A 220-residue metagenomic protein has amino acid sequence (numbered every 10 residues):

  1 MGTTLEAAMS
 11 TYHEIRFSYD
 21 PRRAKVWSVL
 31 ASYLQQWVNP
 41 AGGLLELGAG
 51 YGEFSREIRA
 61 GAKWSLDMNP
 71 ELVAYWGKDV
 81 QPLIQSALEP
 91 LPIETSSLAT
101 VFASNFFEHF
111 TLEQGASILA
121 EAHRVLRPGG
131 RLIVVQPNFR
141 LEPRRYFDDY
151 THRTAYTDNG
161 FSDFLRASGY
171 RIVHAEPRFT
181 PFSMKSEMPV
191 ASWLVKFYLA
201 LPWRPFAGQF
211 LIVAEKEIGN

Functional and structural regions predicted by a protein language model:
M1-S96, T100-F102, A116-L119, A207-F210 (+1 more regions): Conserved N-terminal segment of class I S-adenosyl-L-methionine
N39, F110-L112, L126-P128: Helix-to-beta-strand junctions that scaffold the AdoMet/dcAdoMet cofactor pocket in Class I SAM-dependent enzymes
G43, G129-R131: Short glycine-centered segments of the SAM/dcSAM-binding site in methyltransferase folds
S104-H109: Short catalytic micro-motifs in class I SAM-dependent methyltransferases
A116-P128: A short glycine-rich, Lys/Arg-flanked "PGG" loop and its adjoining helix->strand segment in the class I
I133, D163, H174-N220: A C-terminal cap/extension of S-adenosyl-L-methionine-dependent methyltransferases that defines the acceptor-substrate
V134-H152: Short, glycine-/aromatic-enriched active-site segment of Class I SAM-dependent methyltransferases
R153-G169: Short alpha-helix
